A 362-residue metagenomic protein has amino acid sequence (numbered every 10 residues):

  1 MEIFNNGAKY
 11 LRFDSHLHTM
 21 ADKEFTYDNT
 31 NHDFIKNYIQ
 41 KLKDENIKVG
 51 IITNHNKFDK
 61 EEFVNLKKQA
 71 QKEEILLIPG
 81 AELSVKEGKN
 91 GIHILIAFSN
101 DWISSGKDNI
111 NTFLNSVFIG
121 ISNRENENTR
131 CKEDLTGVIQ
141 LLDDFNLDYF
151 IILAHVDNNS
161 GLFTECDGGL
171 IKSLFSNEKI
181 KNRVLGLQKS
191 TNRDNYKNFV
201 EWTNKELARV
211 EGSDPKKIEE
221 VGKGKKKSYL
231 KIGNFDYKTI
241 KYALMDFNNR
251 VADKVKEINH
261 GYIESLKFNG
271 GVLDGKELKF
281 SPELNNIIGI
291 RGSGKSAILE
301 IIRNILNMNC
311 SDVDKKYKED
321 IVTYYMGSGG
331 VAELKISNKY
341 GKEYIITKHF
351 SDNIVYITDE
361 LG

Functional and structural regions predicted by a protein language model:
M1-K41, E45-I47, D59-P79, L83-S105 (+6 more regions): Charged catalytic cores and adjacent phosphate/nucleic-acid-binding surfaces used for phosphate/nucleic-acid chemistry
K41, G137-L141, I301: Amphipathic alpha-helical segments that form well-ordered structural scaffolds and often line/cohere around active
I51-I52, I152, Q188: Conserved beta-strand positions in the central sheet of alpha/beta enzyme cores
I51-I52, S281-K318: Phosphate-binding glycine-rich loops of NTP-binding sites
F118-G168: Divalent metal-binding pocket/active-site signature
K267, K335-S337, H349: Residue-level recognition of well-ordered beta-strand positions that form the cores of beta-sheet-rich folds across
I301-E343: Conserved P-loop NTP-binding catalytic core
T347-G362: Glycine-rich phosphate-binding loops of NTPases
